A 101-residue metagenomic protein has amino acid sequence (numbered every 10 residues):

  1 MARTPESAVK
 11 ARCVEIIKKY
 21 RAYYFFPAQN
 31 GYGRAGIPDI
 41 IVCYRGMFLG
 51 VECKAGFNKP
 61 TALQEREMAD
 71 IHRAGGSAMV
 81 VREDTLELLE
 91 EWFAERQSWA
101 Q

Functional and structural regions predicted by a protein language model:
M1-Q101: Catalytic phosphate/metal-binding cores of nucleic-acid and nucleotide-processing enzymes, i.e., regions that mediate
